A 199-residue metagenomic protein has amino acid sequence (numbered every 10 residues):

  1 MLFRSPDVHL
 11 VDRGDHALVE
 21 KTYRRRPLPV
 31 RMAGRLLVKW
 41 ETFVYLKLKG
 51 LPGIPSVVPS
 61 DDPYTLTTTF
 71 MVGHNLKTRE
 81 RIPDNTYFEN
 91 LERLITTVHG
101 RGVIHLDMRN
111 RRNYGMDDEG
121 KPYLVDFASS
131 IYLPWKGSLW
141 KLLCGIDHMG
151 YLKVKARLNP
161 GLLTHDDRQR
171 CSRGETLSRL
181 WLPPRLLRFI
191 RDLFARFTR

Functional and structural regions predicted by a protein language model:
M1-L46: ATP-binding glycine-rich loop module of kinase domains
L10-V11, P59, T69-F70, G115-M116: Conserved hydrophobic "DFG−1" position in protein kinase catalytic cores
P27-R31, K77-T78, L133-W135: A short acidic, helix-capping loop that chelates divalent metal ions and anchors anionic groups
G34-N90: Conserved structural core of kinase catalytic domains
R93-T97: Conserved hydrophobic core/spine positions of the Hanks-type protein kinase catalytic domain
G100-M116: Catalytic-loop of the protein kinase fold
D117-R199: C-lobe/activation-segment region of protein kinase-like
